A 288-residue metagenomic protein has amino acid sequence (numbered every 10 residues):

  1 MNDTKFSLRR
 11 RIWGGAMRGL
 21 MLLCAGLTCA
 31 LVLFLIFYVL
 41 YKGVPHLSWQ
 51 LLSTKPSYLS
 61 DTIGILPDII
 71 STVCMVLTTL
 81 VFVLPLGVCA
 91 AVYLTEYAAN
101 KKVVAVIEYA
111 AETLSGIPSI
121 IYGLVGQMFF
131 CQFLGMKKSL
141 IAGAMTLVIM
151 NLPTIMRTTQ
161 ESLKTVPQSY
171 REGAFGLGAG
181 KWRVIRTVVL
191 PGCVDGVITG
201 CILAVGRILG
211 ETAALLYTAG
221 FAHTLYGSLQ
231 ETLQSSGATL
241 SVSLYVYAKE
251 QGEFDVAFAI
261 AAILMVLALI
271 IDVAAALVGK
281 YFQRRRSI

Functional and structural regions predicted by a protein language model:
N2-L20, F37-T79, N100, V246-D255: Periplasmic/extracellular loop-to-transmembrane helix junction in inner-membrane transport proteins
C24, I63-Y93, C201: Transmembrane alpha-helix signature in integral membrane proteins
P56-L59, I63, L215-M265: Interhelical loop and adjacent transmembrane-helix boundary motif in polytopic membrane transport permeases
T79-A111, L124, A276-Y281: Transmembrane-helix boundary motif in ABC transporter permease subunits
L86, A99-V103, R171-T199: Amphipathic cytosolic juxtamembrane alpha-helices at the membrane-cytosol interface of multi-pass membrane transporters
L94, Q160, K164, I202 (+1 more regions): C-terminal transmembrane helix and the adjacent membrane-cytosol boundary/short C-terminal tail of inner/organellar
E112-M150: Generic hydrophobic transmembrane alpha-helix motif, especially the helices
T159, K181-A219: Transmembrane alpha-helices
